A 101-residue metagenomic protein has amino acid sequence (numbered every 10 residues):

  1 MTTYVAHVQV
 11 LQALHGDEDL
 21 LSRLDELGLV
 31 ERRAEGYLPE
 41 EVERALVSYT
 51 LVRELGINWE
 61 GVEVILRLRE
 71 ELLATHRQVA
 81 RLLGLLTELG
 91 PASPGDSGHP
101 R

Functional and structural regions predicted by a protein language model:
T2-V8, D19-S22, E26-R101: Arg/Lys-rich, alpha-helical DNA-contact motif
L11: The alpha-helix within a helix-turn-helix
